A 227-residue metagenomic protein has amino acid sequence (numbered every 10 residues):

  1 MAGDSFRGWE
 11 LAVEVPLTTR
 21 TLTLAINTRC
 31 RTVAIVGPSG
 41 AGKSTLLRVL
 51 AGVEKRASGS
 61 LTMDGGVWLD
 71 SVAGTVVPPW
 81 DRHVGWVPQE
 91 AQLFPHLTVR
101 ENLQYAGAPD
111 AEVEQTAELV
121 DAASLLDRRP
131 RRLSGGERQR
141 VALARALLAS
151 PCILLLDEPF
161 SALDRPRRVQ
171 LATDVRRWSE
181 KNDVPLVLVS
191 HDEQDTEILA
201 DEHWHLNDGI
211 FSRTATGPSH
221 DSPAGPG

Functional and structural regions predicted by a protein language model:
A51: Helix-to-loop junction immediately C-terminal to a conserved catalytic motif
V67-L69, D110-L126, R176-R177: Conserved ABC ATPase "signature" region
W68-W86: ABC ATPase NBD coupling module
R129-L133, E137-Q139: Conserved ABC ATPase signature
L143: Hydrophobic anchor residue at the start of the ABC signature
A149: Conserved signature/switch motifs of ABC ATPase nucleotide-binding domains
L154-E158: Catalytic Walker B motif of ABC-type/P-loop ATPase nucleotide-binding domains
D183-H191: Conserved H-loop
